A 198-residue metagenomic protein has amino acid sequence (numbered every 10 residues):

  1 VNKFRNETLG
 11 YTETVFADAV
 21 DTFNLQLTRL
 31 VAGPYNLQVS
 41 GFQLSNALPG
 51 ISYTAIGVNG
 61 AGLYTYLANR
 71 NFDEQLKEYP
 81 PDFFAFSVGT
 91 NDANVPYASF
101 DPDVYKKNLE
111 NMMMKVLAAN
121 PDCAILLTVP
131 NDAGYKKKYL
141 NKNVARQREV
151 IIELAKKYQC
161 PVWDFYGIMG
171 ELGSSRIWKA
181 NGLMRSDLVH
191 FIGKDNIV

Functional and structural regions predicted by a protein language model:
V1-K107, H190: Conserved SGNH/GDSL esterase-like catalytic core that processes O-acyl groups on lipids and polysaccharides
P49-S52, Y79-F84, N120-I125, K157-P161: Loop/turn elements at helix/coil->beta-strand transitions in domains of secreted/extracellular proteins
A55-G60, V88, L127-N131, D164-G167 (+1 more regions): Active-site proximal loops enriched in glycine and acidic residues that flank catalytic Cys/His/Asp and coordinate
L63, G89-A93, A119-I125, V162-D164 (+1 more regions): Low-complexity, flexible helical/coil segments
E74, V104-K115, R146-E153: Alpha-helical scaffolding segments of alpha/beta enzyme cores, especially the outer helices of TIM-barrel or partial
A85-G89, L109-L117, A124-N131: Conserved, well-ordered alpha-helix/loop/beta-strand core segments that scaffold catalytic motifs
V95-Y97, P121-T128, K136-K138, G173-S174: Extended hydrophobic-aromatic, low-complexity segments
N131-V198: Catalytic His-Asp segment of secreted/periplasmic serine-dependent ester chemistry enzymes
